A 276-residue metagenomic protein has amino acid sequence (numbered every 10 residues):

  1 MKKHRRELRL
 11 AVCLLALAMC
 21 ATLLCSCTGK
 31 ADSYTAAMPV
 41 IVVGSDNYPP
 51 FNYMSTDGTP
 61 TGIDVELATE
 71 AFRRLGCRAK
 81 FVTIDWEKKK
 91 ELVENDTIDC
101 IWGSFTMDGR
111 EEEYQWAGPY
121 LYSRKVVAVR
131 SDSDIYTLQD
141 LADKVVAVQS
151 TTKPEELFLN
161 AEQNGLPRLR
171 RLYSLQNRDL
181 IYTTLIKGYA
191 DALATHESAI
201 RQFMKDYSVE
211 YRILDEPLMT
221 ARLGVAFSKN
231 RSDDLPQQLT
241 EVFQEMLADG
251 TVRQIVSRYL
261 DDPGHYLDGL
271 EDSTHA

Functional and structural regions predicted by a protein language model:
T22-S26: C-terminal motif of bacterial Sec signal peptides marking the signal peptidase cleavage site
T28, V65-R74, I135, Q139-K153 (+1 more regions): Extended ligand-binding regions for polar small-molecule ligands
G29-F105, S174, Q238: Extracytoplasmic small-molecule ligand-binding "clamshell" domains of the periplasmic binding protein/Venus flytrap
S45-N47, Y122-V129, K205-Q244, D262-A276: Periplasmic-binding protein-like
N47-Y48, T56-T59, F105-M107, R130-D134 (+2 more regions): Short coil/turn segments
T56, A68-C77, P154-Q176, M204-S208: Ligand-binding cleft/hinge of the Venus flytrap
V65, T69, R78-D140, R212-P217: Acidic, polar ligand-binding/catalytic clefts
K88-E91, S104-E113, L157-N160, T184-T220: A ligand-binding cleft/hinge motif common to bilobed small-molecule-binding domains
